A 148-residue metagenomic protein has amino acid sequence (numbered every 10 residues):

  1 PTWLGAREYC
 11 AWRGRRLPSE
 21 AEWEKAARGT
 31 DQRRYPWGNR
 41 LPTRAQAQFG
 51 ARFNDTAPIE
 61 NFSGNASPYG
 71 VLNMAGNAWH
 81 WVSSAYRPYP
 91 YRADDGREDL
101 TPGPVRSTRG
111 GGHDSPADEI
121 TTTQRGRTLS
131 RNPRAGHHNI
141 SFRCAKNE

Functional and structural regions predicted by a protein language model:
P1-L129, G136-H138: Functional-site microenvironments in short loops/helix caps that host divalent-cation chemistry
G136-E148: Short, structured beta-strand segments at or near domain termini in extracellular proteins/domains
